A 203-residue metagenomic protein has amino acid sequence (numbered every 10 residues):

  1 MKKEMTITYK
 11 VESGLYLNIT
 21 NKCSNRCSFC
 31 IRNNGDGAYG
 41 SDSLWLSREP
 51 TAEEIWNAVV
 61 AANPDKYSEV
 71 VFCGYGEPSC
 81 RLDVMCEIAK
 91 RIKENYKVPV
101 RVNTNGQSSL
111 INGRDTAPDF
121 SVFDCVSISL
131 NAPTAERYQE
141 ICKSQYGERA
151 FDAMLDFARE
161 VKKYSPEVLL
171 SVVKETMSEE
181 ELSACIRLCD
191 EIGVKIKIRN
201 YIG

Functional and structural regions predicted by a protein language model:
K2-E4, W56-V59, N112-T116: A generic local structural motif
K2-P50: Canonical Radical SAM [4Fe-4S] cluster-binding loop centered on the CxxxCxxC motif and its immediate flanking residues
Y9-V11, A62-D65, F120-S121: Flexible, charged surface loops at secondary-structure boundaries
N34-G40, K66-V70, T134-R137: Short, basic/glycine-rich phosphate-binding loops at helix/coil junctions that contact nucleotide phosphates
P50-Y75: Short Fe-S-cluster ligation motifs
Y75-G203: Conserved AdoMet/S-adenosylmethionine-binding subsite of the radical SAM
